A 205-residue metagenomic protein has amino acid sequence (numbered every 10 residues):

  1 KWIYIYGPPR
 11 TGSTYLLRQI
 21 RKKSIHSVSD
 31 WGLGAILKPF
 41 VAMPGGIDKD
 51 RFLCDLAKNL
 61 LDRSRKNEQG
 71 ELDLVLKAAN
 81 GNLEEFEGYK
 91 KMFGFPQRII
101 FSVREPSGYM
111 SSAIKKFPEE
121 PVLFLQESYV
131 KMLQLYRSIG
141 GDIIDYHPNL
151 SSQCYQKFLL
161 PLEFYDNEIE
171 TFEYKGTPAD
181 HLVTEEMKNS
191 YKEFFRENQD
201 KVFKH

Functional and structural regions predicted by a protein language model:
K1-E68: PAPS-dependent sulfotransferase catalytic core
K1-I5, G70-K77, Q97-I99, G141-D142: Generic beta-sheet signal
S24-S29, D73, F93-Q97: A generic structural motif
W31-A35, S102-E105, E170-T171: A short, structured active-site edge motif that brings together acidic residues
D48-A57, P118-E127, K131, V183-F195: A polyampholytic, Gly/Pro-enriched intrinsically disordered region
L60-G88: Glycine-rich phosphate-binding loop used to anchor ATP phosphates in small-molecule kinases, encompassing both
A79-N167: PAPS-dependent sulfotransferase catalytic domain
E163-H205: PAPS-dependent sulfotransferases, especially Golgi type II membrane carbohydrate sulfotransferases
